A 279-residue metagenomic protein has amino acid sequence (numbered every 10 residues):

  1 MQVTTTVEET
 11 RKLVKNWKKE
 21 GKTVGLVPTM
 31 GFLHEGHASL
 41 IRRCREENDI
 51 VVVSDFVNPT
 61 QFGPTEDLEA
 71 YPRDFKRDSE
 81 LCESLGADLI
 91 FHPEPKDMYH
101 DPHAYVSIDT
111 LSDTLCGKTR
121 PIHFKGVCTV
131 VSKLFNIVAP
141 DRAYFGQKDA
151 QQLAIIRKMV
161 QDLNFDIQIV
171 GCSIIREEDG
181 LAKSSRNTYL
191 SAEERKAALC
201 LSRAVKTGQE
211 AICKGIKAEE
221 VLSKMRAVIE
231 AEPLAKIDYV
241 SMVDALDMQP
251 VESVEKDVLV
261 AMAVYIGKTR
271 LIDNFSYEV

Functional and structural regions predicted by a protein language model:
Q2-L234, V243-A245, F275: Nucleotidyltransferase catalytic core that binds NTPs
E219, K224-V279: Phosphate/ribose-recognition catalytic cores of enzymes acting on nucleotide-derived substrates
